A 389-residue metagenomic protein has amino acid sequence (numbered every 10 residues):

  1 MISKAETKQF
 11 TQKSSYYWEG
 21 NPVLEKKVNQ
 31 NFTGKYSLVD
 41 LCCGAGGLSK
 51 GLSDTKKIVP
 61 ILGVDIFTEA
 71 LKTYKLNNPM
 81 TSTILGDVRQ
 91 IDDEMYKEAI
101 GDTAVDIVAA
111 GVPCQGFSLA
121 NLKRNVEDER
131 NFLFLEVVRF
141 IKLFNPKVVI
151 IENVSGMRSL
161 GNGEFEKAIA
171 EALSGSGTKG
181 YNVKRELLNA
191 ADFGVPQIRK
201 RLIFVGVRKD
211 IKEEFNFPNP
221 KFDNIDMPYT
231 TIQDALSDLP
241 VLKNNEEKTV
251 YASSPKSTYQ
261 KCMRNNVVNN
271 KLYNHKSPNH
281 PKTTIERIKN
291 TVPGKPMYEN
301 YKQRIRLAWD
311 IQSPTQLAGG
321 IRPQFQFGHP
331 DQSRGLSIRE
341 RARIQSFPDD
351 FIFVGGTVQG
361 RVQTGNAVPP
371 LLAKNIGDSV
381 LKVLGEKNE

Functional and structural regions predicted by a protein language model:
M1-S15: N-terminal intrinsically disordered, compositionally biased regulatory/targeting segments that precede the folded
I2-A5, S254-E389: C-terminal target-recognition/interaction regions appended to catalytic cores
T11-L41, A45-N145, S155-S159, E164-E166: Core alpha/beta nucleotide-donor-binding catalytic domains of modification enzymes
K27-V28, D192, Y301-I305: Generic recognition of flexible, low-complexity loop/linker segments
P79, V112-P113, P146, P196 (+2 more regions): Proline-centered helix-kink/hinge sites
E94-D102, Q115, L119-M297: Class I S-adenosyl-L-methionine
